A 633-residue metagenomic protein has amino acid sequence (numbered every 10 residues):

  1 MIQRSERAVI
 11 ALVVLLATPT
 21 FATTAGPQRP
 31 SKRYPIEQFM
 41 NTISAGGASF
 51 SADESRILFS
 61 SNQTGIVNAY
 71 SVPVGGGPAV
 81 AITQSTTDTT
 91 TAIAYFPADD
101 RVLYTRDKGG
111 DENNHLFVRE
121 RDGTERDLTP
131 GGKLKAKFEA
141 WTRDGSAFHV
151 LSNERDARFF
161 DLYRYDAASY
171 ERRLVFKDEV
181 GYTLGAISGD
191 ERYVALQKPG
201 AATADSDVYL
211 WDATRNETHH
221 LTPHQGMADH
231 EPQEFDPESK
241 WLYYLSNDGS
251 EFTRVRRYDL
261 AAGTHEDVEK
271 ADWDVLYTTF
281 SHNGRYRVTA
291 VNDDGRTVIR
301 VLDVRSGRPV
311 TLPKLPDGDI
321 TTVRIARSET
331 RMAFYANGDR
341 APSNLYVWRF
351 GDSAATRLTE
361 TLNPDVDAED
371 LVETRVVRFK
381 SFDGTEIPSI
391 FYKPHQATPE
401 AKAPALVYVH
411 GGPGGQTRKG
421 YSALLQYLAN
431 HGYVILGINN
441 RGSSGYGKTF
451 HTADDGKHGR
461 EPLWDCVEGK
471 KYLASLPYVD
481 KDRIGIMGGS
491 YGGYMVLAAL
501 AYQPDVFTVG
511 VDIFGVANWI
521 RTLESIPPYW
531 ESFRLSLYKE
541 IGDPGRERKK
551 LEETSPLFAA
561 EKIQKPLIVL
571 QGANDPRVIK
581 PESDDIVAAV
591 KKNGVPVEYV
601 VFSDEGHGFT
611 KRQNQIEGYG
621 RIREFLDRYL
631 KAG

Functional and structural regions predicted by a protein language model:
M1-I10: Bacterial N-terminal signal peptides that target proteins for export
V9-T20: Bacterial N-terminal signal peptides
G26-I36, M40, A261-T264, T279-A290 (+9 more regions): Extracellular/periplasmic ectodomains of large secreted or surface enzymes and adhesion receptors
G26-Y34, R56, S60-A81, R101 (+9 more regions): Beta-propeller blade-edge and WD-like acidic-aromatic loop motif
T42-S60, T86-R106, G132-E154, L162 (+9 more regions): Conserved beta-propeller blade repeats
V72, W211, L245, Y258 (+15 more regions): Generic beta-strand/beta-sheet core signal
A354, T359-S490, A517, T522-L535: Cap/lid segment of the alpha/beta-hydrolase catalytic domain
I438-G633: Active-site-proximal cap/loop segments of hydrolase catalytic domains
